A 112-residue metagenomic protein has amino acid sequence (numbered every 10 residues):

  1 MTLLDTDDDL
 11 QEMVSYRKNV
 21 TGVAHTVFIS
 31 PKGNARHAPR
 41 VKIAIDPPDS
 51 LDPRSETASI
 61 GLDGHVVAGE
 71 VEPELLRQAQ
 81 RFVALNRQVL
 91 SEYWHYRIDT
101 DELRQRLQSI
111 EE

Functional and structural regions predicted by a protein language model:
M1-A38: Short, charged/polar N-terminal "headpieces" of proteins
M1-T2, D46-P48, Q108: Non-catalytic interface/targeting segments
T6, P47, D52, D99-T100: Serine/threonine-rich low-complexity intrinsically disordered regions
T26-Q78: A short, structured beta-strand/loop element
E70-E112: Short, compact, well-ordered microdomains
